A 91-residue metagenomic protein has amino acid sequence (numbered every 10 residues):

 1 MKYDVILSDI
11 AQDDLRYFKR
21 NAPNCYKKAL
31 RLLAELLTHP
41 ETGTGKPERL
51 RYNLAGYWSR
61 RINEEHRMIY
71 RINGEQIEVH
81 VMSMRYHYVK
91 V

Functional and structural regions predicted by a protein language model:
K2-D4, Q12-K27, R60-R67, R71-V91: Enriched for short, Lys/Arg-rich terminal
D9-Q12, T44: Low-complexity, intrinsically disordered regions enriched in charged/polar residues
K27-A34: PIN-domain endoribonuclease scaffold, especially VapC-family toxins
R31, Y52-A55, Y70-G74: Short alpha-helical linear motifs
A34-R60: A short, surface-exposed loop/turn module that caps and links secondary-structure elements
